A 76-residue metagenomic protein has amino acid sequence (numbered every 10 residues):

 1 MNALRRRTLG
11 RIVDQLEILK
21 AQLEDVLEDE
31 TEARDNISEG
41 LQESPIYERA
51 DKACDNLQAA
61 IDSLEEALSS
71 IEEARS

Functional and structural regions predicted by a protein language model:
M1-S76: Long, low-complexity or tandemly repetitive, helically biased scaffold regions used for multimeric assembly/adhesion
